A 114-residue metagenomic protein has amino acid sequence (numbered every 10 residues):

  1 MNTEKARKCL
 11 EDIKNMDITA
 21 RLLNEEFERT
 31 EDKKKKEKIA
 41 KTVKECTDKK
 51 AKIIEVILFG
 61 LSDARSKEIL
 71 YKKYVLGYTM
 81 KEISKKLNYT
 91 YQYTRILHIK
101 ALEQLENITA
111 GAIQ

Functional and structural regions predicted by a protein language model:
M1-G60, T109-Q114: N-terminal interaction/assembly modules
M16, K73, N88-Y89, Y93 (+1 more regions): Gram-positive cell-envelope targeting signals
K36-K38, V43-E45, R65, N88 (+1 more regions): Short leucine-rich amphipathic alpha-helices used at interfaces
K49-K50, A64-S66, L97: N-terminal positioning helix adjacent to the helix-turn-helix/winged-helix DNA-binding module
S62-Y78: Short amphipathic alpha helix immediately N-terminal
E82-K85: Short alpha-helical "recognition helix" segments of helix-turn-helix
N88-I108: DNA-recognition helix of helix-turn-helix
